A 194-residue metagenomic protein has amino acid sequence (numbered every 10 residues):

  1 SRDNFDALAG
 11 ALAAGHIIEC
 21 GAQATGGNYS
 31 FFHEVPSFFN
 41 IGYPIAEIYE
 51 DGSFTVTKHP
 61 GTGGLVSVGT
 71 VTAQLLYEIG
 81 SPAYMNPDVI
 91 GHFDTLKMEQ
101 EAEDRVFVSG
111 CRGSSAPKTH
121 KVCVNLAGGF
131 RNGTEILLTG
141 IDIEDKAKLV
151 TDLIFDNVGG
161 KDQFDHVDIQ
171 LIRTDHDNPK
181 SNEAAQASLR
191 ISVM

Functional and structural regions predicted by a protein language model:
D3-A7: Residues forming the flavin
L8-A116, C123-T139, K146: A conserved active-site cap/scaffold subdomain adjacent to cofactor or substrate pockets
K118-M194: C-terminal non-catalytic interaction/assembly regions of soluble proteins
